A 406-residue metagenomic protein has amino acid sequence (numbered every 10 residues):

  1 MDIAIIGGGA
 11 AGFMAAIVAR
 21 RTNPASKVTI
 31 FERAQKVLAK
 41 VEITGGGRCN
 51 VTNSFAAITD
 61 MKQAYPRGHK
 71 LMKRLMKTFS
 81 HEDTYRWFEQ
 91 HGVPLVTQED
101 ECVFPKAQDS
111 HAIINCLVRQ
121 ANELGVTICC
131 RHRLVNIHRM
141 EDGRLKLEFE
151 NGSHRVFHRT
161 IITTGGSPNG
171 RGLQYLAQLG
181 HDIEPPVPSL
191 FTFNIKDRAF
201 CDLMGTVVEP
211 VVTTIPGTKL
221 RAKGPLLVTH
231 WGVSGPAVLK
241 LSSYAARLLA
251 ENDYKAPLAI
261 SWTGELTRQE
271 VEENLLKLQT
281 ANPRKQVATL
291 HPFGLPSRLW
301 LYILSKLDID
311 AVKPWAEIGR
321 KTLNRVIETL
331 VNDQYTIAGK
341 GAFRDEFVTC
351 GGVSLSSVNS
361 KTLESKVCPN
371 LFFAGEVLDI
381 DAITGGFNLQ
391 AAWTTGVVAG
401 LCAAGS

Functional and structural regions predicted by a protein language model:
M1-A11: Beta1/beta-strand and adjacent pyrophosphate-binding region of the FAD-binding site in flavoprotein oxidoreductases
A4, R20-G46: Glycine-rich FAD pyrophosphate-binding loop
I6, I43, I162-T163, F373: Redox-cofactor binding/interface segments in oxidoreductases and associated redox assembly factors
T22, K36, A57-D60, K77 (+5 more regions): Residue-level recognition of phosphate/Mg2+-coordinating polar/acidic sites in nucleotide-handling active sites
A39-M72: N-terminal glycine-rich dinucleotide-binding loop that anchors FAD/FMN and/or NAD(P) in oxidoreductases
A64-R67, L71-C102, K106-T127: N-terminal Rossmann-like dinucleotide/flavin-binding domain of flavoprotein oxidoreductases that bind FAD/FMN
H111-P296: Predominantly flavin-linked oxidoreductase catalytic cores and closely associated redox partners
T163-L179, D379-S406: A conserved FAD-binding loop/helix module that cradles the flavin
